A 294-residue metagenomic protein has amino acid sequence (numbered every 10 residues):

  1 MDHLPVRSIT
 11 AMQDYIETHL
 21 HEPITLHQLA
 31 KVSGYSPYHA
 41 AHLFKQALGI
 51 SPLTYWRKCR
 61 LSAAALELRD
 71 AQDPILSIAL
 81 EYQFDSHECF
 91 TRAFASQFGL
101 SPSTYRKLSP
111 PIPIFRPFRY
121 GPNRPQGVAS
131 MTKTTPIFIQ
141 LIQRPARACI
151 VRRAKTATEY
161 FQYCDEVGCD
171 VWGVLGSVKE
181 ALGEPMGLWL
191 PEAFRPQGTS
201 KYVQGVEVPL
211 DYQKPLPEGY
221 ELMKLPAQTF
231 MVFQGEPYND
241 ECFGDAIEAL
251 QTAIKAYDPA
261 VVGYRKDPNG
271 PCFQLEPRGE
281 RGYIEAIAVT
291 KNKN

Functional and structural regions predicted by a protein language model:
M1, H42-L48: Short, Lys/Arg-enriched N-terminal segment that forms or immediately precedes the first helix of a structured domain
M1-T10: Short, charge-enriched, intrinsically disordered boundary segments that mark the beginning of a structured element
T10, D14-H27, Q46-Y82, L108-A129: Terminal helix-turn-helix DNA-binding modules in bacterial transcription factors
T25-F44, D70-R106: Sequence-specific DNA-binding recognition helix
R69, E88, R92-N294: A solvent-exposed interaction/effector surface
